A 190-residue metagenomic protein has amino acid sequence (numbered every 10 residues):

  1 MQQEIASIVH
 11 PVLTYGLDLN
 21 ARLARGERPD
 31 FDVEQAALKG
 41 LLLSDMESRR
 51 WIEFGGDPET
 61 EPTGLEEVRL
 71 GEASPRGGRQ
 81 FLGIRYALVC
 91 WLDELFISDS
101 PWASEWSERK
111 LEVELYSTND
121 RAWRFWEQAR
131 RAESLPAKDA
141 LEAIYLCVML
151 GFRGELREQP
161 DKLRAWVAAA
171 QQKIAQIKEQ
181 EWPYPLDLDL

Functional and structural regions predicted by a protein language model:
M1-L95: Non-catalytic, solvent-exposed interaction/assembly segments
D18-R25, P29, W51, I97-P101 (+3 more regions): Intrinsically disordered or highly flexible coil/loop and linker segments, enriched in small and charged/polar residues
D30-V33, W102-V113, Q159-A175: Short alpha-helical "patches" and their helix-cap loops
S44-D45, A129, A170: Hydrophobic alpha-helical packing residues
S48-F54, W123-E127, R131, Q176-L190: Charged/polar, low-hydrophobicity segments characteristic of intrinsically disordered regions and flexible loops
L82-E155: Membrane-proximal low-complexity regions enriched in glycine and acidic/polar residues
E133-L188: Extracytoplasmic/lumenal ectodomains and periplasmic regions of secretory and membrane proteins
